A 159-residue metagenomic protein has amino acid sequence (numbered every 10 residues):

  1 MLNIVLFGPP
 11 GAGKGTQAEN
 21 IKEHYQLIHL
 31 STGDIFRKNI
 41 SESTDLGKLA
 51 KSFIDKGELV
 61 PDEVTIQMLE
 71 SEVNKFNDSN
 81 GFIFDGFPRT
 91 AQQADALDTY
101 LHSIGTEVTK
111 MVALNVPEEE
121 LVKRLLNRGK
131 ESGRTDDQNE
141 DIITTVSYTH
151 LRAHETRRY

Functional and structural regions predicted by a protein language model:
M1-N3, S79: Pre-Walker A (Motif I) flank of P-loop NTPase domains
L6: Hydrophobic anchor at the beta1->P-loop junction of P-loop NTPases
P10: The conserved Walker
K14: Conserved lysine of the Walker
I28-I104, E131: ATP-dependent small-molecule kinase phosphotransfer cores that center on conserved nucleotide phosphate-binding segments
G105-L125: Conserved phosphate-donor/acceptor-positioning beta-strand/loop module used by diverse small-molecule
T149, A153-T156: Conserved small/polar residues in nucleotide/adenosyl-binding loops
